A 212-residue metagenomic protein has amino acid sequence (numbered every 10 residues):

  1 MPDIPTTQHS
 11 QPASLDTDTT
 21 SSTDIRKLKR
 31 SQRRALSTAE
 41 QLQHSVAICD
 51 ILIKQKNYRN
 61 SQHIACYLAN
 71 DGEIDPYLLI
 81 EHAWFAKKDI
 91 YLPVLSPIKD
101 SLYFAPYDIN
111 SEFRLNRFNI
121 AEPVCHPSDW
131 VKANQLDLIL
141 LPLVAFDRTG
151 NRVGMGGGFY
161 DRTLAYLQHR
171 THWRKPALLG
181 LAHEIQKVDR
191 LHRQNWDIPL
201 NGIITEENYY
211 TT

Functional and structural regions predicted by a protein language model:
P2-Q135: N-terminal active-site beta-alpha-beta segment that forms phosphate/nucleotide-binding and substrate-recognition loops
P2-T20, S31, V124, N134-I139 (+2 more regions): Surface-exposed, charge/polar-rich loops and edge strands
N70-G72, V144-R148: Short glycine-rich anion-binding loops that position phosphate/pyrophosphate groups of nucleotides and phosphorylated
